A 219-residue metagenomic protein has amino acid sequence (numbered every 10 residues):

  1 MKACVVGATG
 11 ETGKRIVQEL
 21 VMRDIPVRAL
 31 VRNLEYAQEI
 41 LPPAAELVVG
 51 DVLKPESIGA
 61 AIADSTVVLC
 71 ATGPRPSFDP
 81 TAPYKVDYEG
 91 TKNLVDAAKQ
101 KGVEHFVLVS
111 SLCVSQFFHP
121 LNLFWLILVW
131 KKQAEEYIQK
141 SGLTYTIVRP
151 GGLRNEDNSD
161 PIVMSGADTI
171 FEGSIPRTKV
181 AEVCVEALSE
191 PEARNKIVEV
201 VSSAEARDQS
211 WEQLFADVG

Functional and structural regions predicted by a protein language model:
M1-I25: N-terminal Rossmann NAD(P)H-binding glycine-rich loop of SDR-like oxidoreductase domains
C4, A8, A29-V31, E35-N93 (+3 more regions): NAD(P)H-binding glycine-rich loop region in Rossmannoid oxidoreductase-like domains and their noncatalytic homologs
T12, V68, I138, V148 (+2 more regions): Non-catalytic, hydrophobic alpha-helical segments
K54, G90, A134, P176-K179: Conserved cofactor-binding/catalytic machinery of classical short-chain dehydrogenase/reductase
P74-G166, E172: Glycine-/Pro-rich loop/turn segments that contact NAD(P) or position catalytic residues in Rossmann-like domains
D157-I162, A187-K196: Glycine/proline-rich active-site loop of Rossmann-fold NAD(P)-dependent oxidoreductases
F171-E186, K196: Substrate-positioning beta->alpha
E190-W211: Core catalytic loop region at the nicotinamide-binding pocket of NAD(P)H-dependent oxidoreductases
